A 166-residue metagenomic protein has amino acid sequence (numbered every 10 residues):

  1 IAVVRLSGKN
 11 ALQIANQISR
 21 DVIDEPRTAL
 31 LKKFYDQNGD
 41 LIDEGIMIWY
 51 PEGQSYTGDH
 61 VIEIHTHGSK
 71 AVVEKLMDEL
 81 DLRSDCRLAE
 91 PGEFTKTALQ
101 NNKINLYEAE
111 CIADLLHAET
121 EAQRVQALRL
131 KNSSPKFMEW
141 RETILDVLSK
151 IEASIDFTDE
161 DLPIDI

Functional and structural regions predicted by a protein language model:
I1-R129: A glycine-rich (often HGG/GG-containing) alpha/beta subdomain
E119, R124-I166: C-terminal-of-GTPase-core extension/linker across diverse P-loop GTPases
